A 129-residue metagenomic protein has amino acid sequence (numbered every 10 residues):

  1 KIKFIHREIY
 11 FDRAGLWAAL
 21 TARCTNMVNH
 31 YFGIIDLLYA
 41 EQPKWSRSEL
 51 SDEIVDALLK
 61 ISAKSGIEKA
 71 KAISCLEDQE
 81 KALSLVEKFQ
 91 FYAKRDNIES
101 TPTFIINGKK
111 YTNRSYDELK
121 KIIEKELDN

Functional and structural regions predicted by a protein language model:
K1-A63: Structural alpha/beta surface segment adjacent to cysteine/selenocysteine redox centers across thiol/disulfide enzymes
L59-N129: C-terminal cap of thioredoxin/glutaredoxin-like
